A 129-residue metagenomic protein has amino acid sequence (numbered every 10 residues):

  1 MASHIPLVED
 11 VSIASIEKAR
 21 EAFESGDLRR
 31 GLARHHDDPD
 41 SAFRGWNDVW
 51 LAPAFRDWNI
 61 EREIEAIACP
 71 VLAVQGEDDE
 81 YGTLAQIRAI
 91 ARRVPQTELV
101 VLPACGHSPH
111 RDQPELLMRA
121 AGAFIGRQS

Functional and structural regions predicted by a protein language model:
M1-L28: Flexible "cap/lid" loop of the alpha/beta hydrolase fold
D27-D48: Short glycine/proline- and acidic residue-enriched helix-loop micro-motifs that form flexible lids or anion-recognition
W46-E63: Active-site nucleophile elbow and catalytic-triad environment of alpha/beta-hydrolase enzymes
I64-A68, R92-V94: Short, conserved loop/helix-junction motifs that constitute active-site signature segments in enzyme catalytic cores
A66-I67, A73-Q75, D79: Short beta-strand/loop motif that positions the catalytic acidic residue of the alpha/beta-hydrolase fold
E80-Q86: Conserved alpha/beta-hydrolase "acid-adjacent" motif
R88-A89, E115: Active-site phosphate/pyrophosphate- and oxyanion-stabilizing loops and adjacent acidic/basic residues in soluble
T97-S129: Catalytic active-site module of serine/aspartate enzymes centered on a nucleophile-bearing elbow/loop
